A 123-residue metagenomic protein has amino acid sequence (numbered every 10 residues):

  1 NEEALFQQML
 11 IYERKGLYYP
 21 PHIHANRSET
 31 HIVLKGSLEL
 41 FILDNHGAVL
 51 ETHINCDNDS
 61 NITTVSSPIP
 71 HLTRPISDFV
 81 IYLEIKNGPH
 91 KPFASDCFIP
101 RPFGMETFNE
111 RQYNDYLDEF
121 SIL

Functional and structural regions predicted by a protein language model:
N1-P21, R27: A short glycine-rich, His/Asp/Glu-containing loop-to-beta-strand
L10-I11, H22, S28-V33, T63 (+1 more regions): His/acidic/aromatic-lined binding-pocket segments of jelly-roll/cupin-type domains and related regulatory beta-sandwich
E13-L17, D59, S66-P68: Tight coil/turn sites that cap or link beta-strands
K15, A25, L34, S67 (+1 more regions): Short loop/turn positions at the edges of beta-strands in beta-sheet-rich folds
P20-H22, L40-I42, T63-V65, H71-I76 (+1 more regions): Short beta-strand His + acidic residue motifs that chelate non-heme Fe in jelly-roll/DSBH and cupin folds
N26-H46: Glycine- and acidic-residue-biased ligand/ion/polar-headgroup-sensing regions
E39-T63: Cyclic nucleotide-binding regulatory domains
H46-H53, L72-L123: Double-stranded beta-helix
